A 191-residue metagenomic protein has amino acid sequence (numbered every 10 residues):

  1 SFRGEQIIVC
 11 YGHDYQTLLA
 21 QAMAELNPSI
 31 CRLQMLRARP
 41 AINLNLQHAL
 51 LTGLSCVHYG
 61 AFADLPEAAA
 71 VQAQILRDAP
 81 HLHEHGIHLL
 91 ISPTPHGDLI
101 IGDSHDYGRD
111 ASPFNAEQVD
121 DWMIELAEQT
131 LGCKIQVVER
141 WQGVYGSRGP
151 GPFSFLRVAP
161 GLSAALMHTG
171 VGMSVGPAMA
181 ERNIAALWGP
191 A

Functional and structural regions predicted by a protein language model:
F2-A63, C133: Central helical "cap/lid" subdomain
Q16-A20, A69-I75, K134-V137: Short Pro/Gly-enriched beta-strand edge/turn motifs at strand-loop
A22, S29-I30, M35-R39, F62-P66 (+5 more regions): Short, surface-exposed, polar/charged, turn-prone segments marking secondary-structure boundaries
P28-I30, H81-H85, S147: A short catalytic or substrate-binding loop motif that flags glycine-/basic-rich loops and adjacent residues that bind
N43-E67, R140-L162: A broadly tuned preference for mixed-charge, low-complexity surface segments
N45-L54, A79, G86-L99: Conserved FAD-binding catalytic core of PHBH/FMO-like flavoproteins
A61-I87, I91-P93: Oxyanion-binding "anion nests"
H85-H88, S92-I100, D106-A191: C-terminal catalytic lobe of FAD-dependent flavoproteins
